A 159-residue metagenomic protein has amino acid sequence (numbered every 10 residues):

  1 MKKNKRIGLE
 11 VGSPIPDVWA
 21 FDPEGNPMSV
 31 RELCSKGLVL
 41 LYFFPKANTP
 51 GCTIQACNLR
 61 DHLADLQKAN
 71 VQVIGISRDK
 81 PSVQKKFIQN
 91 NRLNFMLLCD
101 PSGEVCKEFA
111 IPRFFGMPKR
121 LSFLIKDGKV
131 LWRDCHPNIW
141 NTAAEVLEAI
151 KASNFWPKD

Functional and structural regions predicted by a protein language model:
M1-D159: Chalcogenol-based redox active-site neighborhoods
